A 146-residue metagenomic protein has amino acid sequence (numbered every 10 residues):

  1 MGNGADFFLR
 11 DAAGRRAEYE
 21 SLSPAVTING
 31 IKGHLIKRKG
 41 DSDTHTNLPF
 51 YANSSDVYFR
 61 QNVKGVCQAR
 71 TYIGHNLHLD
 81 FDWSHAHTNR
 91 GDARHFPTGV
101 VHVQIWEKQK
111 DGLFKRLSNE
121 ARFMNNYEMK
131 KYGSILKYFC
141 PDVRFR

Functional and structural regions predicted by a protein language model:
M1-L9: Intrinsically disordered, compositionally biased low-complexity regions
F8-R16: Short N-terminal leader segment in a subset of presequences, especially plant chloroplast and some mitochondrial
R16-R146: Catalytic toxin/effector domains delivered as secreted proteins or via bacterial secretion systems
